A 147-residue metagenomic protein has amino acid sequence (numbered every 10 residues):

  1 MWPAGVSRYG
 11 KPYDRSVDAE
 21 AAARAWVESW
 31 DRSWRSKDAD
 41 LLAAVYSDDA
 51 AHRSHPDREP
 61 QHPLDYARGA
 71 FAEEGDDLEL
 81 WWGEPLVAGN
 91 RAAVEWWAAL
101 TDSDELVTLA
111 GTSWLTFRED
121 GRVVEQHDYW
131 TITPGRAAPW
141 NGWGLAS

Functional and structural regions predicted by a protein language model:
W2-G5, Y9-P12, E125-S147: Low-complexity, intrinsically disordered terminal/linker segments enriched in charged and Gly/Pro repeats
A19-E20, R24, R32, S36-A92: A solvent-exposed, acidic/Ser-Thr-rich amphipathic alpha-helical stretch
E73-G75, L100-T108: Short, cysteine-centered beta-strand-loop-beta hairpins and adjacent loop/turn segments enriched in charged/polar
L78-W81, V107-S113, Q126: Short, surface-exposed coil-to-beta transition loops
A93-E95, T112-W114: Conserved hydrophobic/aromatic beta-strand scaffold that supports enzyme active sites
